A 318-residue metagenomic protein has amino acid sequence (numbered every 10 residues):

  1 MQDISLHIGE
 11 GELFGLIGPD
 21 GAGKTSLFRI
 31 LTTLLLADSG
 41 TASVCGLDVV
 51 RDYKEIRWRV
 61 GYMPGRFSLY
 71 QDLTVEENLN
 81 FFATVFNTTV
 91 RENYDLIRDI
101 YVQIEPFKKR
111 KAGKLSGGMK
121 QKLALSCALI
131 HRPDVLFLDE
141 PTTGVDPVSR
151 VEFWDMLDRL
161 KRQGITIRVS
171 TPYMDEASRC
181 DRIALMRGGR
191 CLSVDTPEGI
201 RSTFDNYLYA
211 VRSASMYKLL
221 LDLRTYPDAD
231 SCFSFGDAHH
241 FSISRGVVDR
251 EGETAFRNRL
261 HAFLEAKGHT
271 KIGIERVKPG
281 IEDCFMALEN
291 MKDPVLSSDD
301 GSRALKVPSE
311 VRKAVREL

Functional and structural regions predicted by a protein language model:
M1-M186, S193: ABC transporter nucleotide-binding domains
T41, S231, K271-G273: Residues at or immediately flanking beta-strands
R57, R98, R201, F285-M286: Conserved protein kinase catalytic domain
G61, N87, V102, D205 (+2 more regions): A generic structural signal for secondary-structure junctions that act as hinges or helix/strand caps at the edges
Q71, L221, D283: Alpha-helical elements of the RecA-like P-loop NTPase motor core of helicases
N93, T196, L219-D222, F256-L260: Hydrophobic side chains in well-ordered alpha-helices
D155-V247, E275: ABC transporter nucleotide-binding domain
R245-L318: C-terminal coupling/interaction segments
